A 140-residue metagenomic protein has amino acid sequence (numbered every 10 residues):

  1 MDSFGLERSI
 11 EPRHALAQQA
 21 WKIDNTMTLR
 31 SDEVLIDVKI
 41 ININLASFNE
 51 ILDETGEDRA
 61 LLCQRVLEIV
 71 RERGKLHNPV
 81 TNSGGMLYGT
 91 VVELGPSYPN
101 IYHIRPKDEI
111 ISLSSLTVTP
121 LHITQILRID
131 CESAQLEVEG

Functional and structural regions predicted by a protein language model:
M1-E7: A eukaryote-biased signal for short, well-structured alpha-helical docking elements
R13-N25: Short glycine/threonine/proline-enriched tight-turn/helix- or strand-capping micro-motif at secondary-structure
M27-N42, G56-T117: Glycine-rich beta-strand-centered segment in the early N-terminal region that forms part of a ligand/cofactor-binding
S47, L116-L127: Short, Lys/Arg- and Gly-enriched loop/turn segments at beta-strand edges
F48-E50, I101: Short, solvent-exposed secondary-structure boundary/capping segments
R128-G140: Short peripheral tails and domain-boundary helices/loops at the edges of structured domains
